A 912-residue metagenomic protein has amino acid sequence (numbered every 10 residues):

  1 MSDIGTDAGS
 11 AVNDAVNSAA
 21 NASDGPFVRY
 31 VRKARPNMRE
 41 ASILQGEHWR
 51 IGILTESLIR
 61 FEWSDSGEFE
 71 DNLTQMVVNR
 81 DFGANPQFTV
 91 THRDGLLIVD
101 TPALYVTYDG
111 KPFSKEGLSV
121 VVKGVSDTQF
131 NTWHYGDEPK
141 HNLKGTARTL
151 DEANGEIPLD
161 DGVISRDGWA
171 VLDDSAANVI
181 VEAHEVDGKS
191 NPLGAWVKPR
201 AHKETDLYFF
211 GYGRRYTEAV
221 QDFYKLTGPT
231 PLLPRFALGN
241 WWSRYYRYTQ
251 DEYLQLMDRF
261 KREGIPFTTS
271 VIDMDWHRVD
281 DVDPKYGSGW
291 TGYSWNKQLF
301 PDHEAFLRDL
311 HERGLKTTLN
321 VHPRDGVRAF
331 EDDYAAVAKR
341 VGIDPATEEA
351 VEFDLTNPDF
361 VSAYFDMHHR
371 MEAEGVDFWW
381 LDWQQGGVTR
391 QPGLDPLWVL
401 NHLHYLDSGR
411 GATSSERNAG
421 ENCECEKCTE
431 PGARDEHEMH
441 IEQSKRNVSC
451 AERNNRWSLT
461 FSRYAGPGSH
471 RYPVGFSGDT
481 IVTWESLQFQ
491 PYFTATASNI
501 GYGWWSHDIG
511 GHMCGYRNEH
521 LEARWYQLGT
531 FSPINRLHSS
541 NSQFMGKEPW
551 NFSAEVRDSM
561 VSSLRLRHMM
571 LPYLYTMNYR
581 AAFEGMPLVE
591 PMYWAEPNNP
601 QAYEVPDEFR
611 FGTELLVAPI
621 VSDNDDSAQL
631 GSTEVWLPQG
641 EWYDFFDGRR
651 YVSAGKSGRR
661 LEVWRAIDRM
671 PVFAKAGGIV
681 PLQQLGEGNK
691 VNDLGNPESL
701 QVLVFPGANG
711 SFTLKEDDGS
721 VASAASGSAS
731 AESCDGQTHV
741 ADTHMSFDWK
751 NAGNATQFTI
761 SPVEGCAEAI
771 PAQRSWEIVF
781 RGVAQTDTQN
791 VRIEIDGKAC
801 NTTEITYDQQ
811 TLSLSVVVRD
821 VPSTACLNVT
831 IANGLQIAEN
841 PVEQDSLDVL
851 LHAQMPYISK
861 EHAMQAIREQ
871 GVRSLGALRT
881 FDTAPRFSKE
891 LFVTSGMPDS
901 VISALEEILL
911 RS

Functional and structural regions predicted by a protein language model:
I4-G5, G9-V28, A34-R35, V106 (+6 more regions): Catalytic-domain carbohydrate-binding cleft regions of carbohydrate-active enzymes
R29-G67: N-terminal-proximal low-complexity accessory segments that begin disordered and transition into the first
I51, I59-W63, V99-V106, L616-P619 (+1 more regions): Short, well-ordered beta-strand segments enriched in hydrophobic/aromatic residues
L54-D94: A low-complexity, Ser/Thr/Gly/Pro-enriched, surface-exposed linker/loop concept that marks segments flanking
I59-G67, D625-P638, G765-T786: Surface-exposed beta-strand/loop patches in extracellular or lumenal glycoproteins
D71-V77, V635-R649, I778-N801: Solvent-exposed beta-hairpin/edge-strand motifs
D100-L118: Hydrophobic or amphipathic alpha-helical targeting/insertion segments
A674-N801, D808-T811, V818-T824, N828-S912: Accessory, solvent-exposed terminal regions and/or long lumenal/extracellular loops of proteins
